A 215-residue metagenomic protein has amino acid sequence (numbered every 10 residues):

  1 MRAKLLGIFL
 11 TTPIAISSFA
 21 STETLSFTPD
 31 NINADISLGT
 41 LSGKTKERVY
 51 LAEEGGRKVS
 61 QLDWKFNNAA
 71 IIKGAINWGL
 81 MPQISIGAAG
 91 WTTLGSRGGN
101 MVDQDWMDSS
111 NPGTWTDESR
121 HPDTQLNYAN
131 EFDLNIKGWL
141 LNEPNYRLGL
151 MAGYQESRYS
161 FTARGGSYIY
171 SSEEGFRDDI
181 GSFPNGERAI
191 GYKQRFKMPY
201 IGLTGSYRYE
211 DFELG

Functional and structural regions predicted by a protein language model:
M1-N31: Cleavable N-terminal export/targeting peptides
S21-I32, G79-G87, G138-L148, E210-E213: Short loop/turn motifs that connect adjacent beta-strands in outer-membrane beta-barrel proteins
A34-S42, A88-L94, G138, L150-R158 (+1 more regions): Transmembrane beta-barrel strands of outer-membrane/channel proteins
K44-A70, T92-F132, S157-F196: Extracellular/periplasm-exposed beta-strand and loop segments of Gram-negative cell-envelope proteins, dominated by
K73-N77, S85-G87, T93: Post-signal peptide N-terminal segment of secreted/secretory-pathway proteins
G74-W78, F132-G138, A152-Y154, I201-Y207: Residues on the lipid-exposed face of transmembrane beta-strands in outer-membrane beta-barrel proteins
H121-Q125, F132-R147: Short, low-hydrophobicity acidic/polar segments
G191-G215: Conserved binding-pocket/active-site segment within a compact domain
